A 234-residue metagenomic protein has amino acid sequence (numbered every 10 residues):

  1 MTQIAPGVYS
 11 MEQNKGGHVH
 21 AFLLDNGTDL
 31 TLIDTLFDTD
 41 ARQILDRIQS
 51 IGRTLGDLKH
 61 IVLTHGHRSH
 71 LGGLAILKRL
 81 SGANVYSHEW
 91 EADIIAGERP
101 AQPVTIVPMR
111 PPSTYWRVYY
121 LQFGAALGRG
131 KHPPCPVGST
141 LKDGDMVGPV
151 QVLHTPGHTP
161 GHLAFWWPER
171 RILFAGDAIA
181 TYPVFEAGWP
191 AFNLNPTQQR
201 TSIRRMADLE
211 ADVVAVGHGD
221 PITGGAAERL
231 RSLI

Functional and structural regions predicted by a protein language model:
M1-I51, A164-A178: Conserved beta-strand hairpin/beta-sheet module of binuclear metal-dependent hydrolase folds, prominently
T2, T223-I234: Short, basic/aromatic-enriched C-terminal tail that caps enzymatic domains
T31-I33, V62, V85, I172-F174 (+1 more regions): Residue-level marker for buried hydrophobic side chains located in beta-strands that build the well-ordered beta-sheet
L36-T39, F123-G130, P136, Q151-P156 (+1 more regions): Metallo-beta-lactamase
Q49-C135: Active-site HxH/HxHxD metal-binding segment of metal-dependent hydrolases
A101-I106, F192-N193, S232-I234: Short, hinge-like loop/turn segments at secondary-structure boundaries
G138-K142: Short acidic-hydrophobic, aromatic-tinged amphipathic segments that line or gate anion-handling sites
